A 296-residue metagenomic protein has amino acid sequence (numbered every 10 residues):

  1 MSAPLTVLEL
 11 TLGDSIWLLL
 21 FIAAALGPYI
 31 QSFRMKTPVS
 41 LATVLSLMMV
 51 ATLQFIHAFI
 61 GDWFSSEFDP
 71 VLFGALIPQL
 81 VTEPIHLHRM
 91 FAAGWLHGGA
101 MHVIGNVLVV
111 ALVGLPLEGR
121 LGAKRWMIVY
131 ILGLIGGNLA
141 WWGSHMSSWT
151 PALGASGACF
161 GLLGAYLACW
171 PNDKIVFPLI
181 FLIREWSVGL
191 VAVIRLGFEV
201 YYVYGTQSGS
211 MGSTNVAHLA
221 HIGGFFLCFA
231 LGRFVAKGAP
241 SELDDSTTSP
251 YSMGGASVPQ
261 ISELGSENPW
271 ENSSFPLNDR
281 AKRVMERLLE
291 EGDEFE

Functional and structural regions predicted by a protein language model:
M1-V39, S46, V193, V200-E296: C-terminal transmembrane module of polytopic alpha-helical membrane proteins
E9-L19, G98-G105, P151-C159: Structural signature of hydrophobic alpha-helical transmembrane segments
I30-V39, L117-G122, L179-I183: Membrane-interface helix-boundary motifs at transmembrane edges
V39-L153, Y201-G223, C228, G232: N-terminal TM1-TM2 helical hairpin plus the immediately adjacent luminal interfacial "cap"
V50, G133, A168, L182-R184 (+1 more regions): Transmembrane alpha-helical core residues of multi-pass small-molecule transporters, especially secondary transporters
I60-D62, P171-F181, A239-L243: Juxtamembrane/interfacial segments flanking transmembrane helices
T150-P171, A220: Membrane-interface micro-motifs in multi-pass membrane enzymes
N172-Y201, G205: Membrane-embedded catalytic cores of phosphoryl/pyrophosphoryl-handling enzymes
